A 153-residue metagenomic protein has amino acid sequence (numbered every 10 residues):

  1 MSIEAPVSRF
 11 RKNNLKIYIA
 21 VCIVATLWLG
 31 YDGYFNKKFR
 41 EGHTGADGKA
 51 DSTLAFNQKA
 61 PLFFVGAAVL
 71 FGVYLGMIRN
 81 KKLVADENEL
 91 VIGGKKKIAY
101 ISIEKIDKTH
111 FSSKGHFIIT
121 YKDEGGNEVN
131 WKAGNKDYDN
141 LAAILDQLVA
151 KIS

Functional and structural regions predicted by a protein language model:
M1-A55: N-terminal membrane-targeting/pre-transmembrane regions
M1-V7, I101, S112, N135-S153: Terminal and domain-flanking low-complexity segments
C22-G30, V65-Y74: Hydrophobic core of alpha-helical transmembrane segments in multi-pass integral membrane proteins
N57-A67: Hydrophobic alpha-helical transmembrane segments
A68-Y100, K105: Conserved beta-hairpin
D107-S113: Short, conserved beta-turn/loop elements at beta-strand boundaries and strand-helix junctions
K114-I119: Short aromatic-glycine-enriched beta-strand elements
T120-I144: Canonical phosphoinositide-binding patch of PH/PH-like domains
